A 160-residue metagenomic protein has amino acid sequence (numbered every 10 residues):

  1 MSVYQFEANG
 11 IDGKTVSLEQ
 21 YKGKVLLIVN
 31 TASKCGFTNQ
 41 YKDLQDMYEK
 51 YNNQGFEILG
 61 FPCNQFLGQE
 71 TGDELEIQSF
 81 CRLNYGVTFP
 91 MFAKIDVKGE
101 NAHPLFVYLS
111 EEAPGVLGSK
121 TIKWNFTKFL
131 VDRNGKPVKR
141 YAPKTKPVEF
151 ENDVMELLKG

Functional and structural regions predicted by a protein language model:
M1-G160: Chalcogenol-based redox active-site neighborhoods
